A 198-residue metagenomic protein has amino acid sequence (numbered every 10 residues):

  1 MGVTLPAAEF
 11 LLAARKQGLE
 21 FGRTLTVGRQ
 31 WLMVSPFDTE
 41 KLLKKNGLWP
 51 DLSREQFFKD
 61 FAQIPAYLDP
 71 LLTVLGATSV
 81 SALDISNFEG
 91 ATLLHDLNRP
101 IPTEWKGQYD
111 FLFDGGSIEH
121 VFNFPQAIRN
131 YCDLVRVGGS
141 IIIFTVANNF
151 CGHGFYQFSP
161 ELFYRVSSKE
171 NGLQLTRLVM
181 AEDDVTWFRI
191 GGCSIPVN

Functional and structural regions predicted by a protein language model:
M1-N87, T176-L178, E182-N198: N-terminal accessory regions of S-adenosyl-L-methionine
E9-F10, N130, L162: Alpha-helical elements of Rossmann-like donor-binding domains used by nucleotide-donor carbohydrate transfer enzymes
K16, V137, S168-K169: Secondary-structure boundary motif
L25-V27, Q63-G152: Conserved SAM-binding loop
N46-P50, P102-K106, G115-G116, L134-V135 (+3 more regions): Short, surface-exposed linear patches
N148, G152-A181, W187-I195: Conserved Class I S-adenosyl-L-methionine
